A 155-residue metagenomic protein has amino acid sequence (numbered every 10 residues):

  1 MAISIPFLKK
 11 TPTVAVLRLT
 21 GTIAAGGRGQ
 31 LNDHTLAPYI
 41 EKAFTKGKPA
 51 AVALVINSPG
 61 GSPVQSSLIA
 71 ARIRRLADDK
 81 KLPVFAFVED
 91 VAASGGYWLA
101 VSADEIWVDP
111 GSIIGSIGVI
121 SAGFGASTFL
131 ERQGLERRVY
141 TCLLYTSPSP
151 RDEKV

Functional and structural regions predicted by a protein language model:
M1-L19, G123, R151: Intrinsically disordered, low-complexity segments enriched in small/flexible residues
K10-H34: STAS-typified acidic loop motif
V14-R18, T35, A51-V55, F87 (+1 more regions): Structural motif
G27-A50: A short, well-ordered alpha-helical element
A53-L76: Extended, non-globular alpha-helical segments
L54, L99-A100, T146: Hydrophobic alpha-helical segments that mediate membrane insertion or helix-helix packing
S58-G60, L76-F124, L130: Glycine-rich beta-to-alpha active-site loop
C142-P150: Conserved small/polar residues in nucleotide/adenosyl-binding loops
